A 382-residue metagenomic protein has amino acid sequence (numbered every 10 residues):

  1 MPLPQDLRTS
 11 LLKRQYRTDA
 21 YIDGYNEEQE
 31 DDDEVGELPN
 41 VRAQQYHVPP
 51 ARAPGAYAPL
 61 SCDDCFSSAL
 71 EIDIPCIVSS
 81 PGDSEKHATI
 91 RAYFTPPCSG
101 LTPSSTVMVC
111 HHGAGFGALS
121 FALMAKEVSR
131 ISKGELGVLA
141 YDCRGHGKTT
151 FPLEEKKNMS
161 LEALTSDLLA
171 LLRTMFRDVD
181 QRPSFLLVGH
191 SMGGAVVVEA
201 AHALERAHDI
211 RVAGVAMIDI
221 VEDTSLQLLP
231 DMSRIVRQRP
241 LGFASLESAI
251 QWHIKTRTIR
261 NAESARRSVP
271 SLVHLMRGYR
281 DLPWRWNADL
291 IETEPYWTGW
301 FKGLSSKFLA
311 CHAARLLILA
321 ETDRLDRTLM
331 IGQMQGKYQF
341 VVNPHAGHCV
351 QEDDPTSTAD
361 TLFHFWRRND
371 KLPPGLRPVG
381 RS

Functional and structural regions predicted by a protein language model:
M1-P81, Y93: An N-terminal hydrophobic leader/cap segment in hydrolases
P4-T9, R277-V342, D370-P374, V379-R381: Conserved serine/cysteine hydrolase catalytic core
C62-D64, I72-P75, S80-K86, P96-L101 (+2 more regions): Active-site loop/oxyanion-hole signature of alpha/beta-hydrolase fold enzymes
E85, T89-F151: Conserved HGGG/HGGXW glycine-rich cap/lid loop of the alpha/beta-hydrolase fold
G189-G193, V197: Gly/Ala-rich beta-loop-alpha elbow adjacent to hydrolase catalytic centers
V198-L246: Flexible "cap/lid" loop of the alpha/beta hydrolase fold
Q227-L229, P240-F301: Conserved alpha/beta-hydrolase catalytic His-Asp/Glu region
N343-D360: Catalytic histidine-centered segment of alpha/beta-hydrolase-like enzymes
